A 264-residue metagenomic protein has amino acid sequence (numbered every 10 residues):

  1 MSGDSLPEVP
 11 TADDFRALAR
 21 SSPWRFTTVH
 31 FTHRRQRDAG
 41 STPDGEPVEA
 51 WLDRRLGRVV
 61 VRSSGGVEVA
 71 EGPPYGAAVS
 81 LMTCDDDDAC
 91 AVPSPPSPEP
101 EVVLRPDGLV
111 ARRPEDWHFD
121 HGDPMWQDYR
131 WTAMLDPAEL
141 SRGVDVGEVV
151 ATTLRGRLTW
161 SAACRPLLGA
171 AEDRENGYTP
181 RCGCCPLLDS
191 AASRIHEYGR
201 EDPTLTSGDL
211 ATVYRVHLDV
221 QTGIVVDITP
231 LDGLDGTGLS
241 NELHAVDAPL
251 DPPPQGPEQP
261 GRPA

Functional and structural regions predicted by a protein language model:
M1-G57, T83-Y129, E139-T153, D202-P203 (+1 more regions): N-terminal leader/targeting segments and the immediate start of mature chains
A50, V60, S64-G66, W131-R142 (+1 more regions): Gly/Pro-enriched, hydrophobic low-complexity segments that function as extracytoplasmic propeptides/linkers
G57-V59, E68, G76-S80, A89 (+1 more regions): Hydrophobic residues embedded in beta-strands of well-ordered beta-sheets
L81, D87, T179-C182: Mature extracytoplasmic/luminal segments of secretory-pathway proteins
